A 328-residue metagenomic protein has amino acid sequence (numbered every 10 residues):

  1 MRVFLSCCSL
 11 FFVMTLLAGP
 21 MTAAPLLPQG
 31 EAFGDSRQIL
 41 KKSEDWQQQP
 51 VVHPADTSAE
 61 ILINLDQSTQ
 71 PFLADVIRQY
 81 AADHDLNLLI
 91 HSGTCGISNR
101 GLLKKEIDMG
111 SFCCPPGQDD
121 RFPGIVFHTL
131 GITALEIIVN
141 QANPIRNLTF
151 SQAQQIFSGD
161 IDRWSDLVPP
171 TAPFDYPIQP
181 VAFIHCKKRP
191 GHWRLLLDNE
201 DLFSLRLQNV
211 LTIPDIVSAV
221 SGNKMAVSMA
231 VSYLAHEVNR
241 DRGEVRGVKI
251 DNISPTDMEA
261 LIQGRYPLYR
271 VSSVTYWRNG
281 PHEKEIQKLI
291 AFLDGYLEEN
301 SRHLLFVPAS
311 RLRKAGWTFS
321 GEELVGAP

Functional and structural regions predicted by a protein language model:
M1-F4: Positively charged n-region of N-terminal signal peptides that target proteins for export
C7-L17: Bacterial N-terminal signal peptides
G19-E106, C114-P116, R121-G131, I138-P328: Exported/periplasmic ABC-transporter solute-binding proteins
